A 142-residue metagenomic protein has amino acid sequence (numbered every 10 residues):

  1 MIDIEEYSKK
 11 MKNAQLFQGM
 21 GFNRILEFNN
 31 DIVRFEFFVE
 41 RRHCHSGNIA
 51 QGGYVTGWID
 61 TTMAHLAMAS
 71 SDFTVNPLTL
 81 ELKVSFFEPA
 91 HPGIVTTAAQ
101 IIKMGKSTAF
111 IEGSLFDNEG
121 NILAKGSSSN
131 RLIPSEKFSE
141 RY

Functional and structural regions predicted by a protein language model:
M1-Y142: Terminal targeting signals and extreme-terminal segments of soluble enzymes
